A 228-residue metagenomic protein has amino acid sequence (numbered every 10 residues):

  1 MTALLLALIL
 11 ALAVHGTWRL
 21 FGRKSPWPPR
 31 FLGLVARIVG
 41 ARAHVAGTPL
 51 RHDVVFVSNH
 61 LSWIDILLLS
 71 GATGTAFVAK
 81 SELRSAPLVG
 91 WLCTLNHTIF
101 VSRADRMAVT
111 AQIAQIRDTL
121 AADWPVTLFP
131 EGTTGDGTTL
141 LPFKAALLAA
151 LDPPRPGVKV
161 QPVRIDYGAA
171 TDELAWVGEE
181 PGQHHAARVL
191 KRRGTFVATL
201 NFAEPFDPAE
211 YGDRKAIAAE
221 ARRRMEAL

Functional and structural regions predicted by a protein language model:
M1-V14, E226: Alpha-helical bilayer-embedded segments of polytopic membrane proteins, i.e., transmembrane/intramembrane helices
A11-P26, R37, D53-R106: Catalytic core of membrane glycerolipid acyltransferases/transacylases, capturing the structured, soluble-facing
W27-V54: A short, well-structured juxtamembrane/interface segment
R42-A46, A108, A145-P153, E210-Y211 (+1 more regions): Soluble, non-transmembrane catalytic domains of enzymes that act on hydrophobic metabolites at membranes
G47-P49, Q115-L120: Short amphipathic alpha-helix with an adjacent loop that forms part of the alpha/beta core around
D53-V55, T98, P125-F129, K159: Residue-level preference for the first positions of well-ordered beta-strands
L88-G90, G137-G212: A cross-family acyltransferase "interaction/gating" segment
I116-R117, D123-V126, P130-F143, L148: Soluble extracytoplasmic domains of inner/organellar membrane proteins
